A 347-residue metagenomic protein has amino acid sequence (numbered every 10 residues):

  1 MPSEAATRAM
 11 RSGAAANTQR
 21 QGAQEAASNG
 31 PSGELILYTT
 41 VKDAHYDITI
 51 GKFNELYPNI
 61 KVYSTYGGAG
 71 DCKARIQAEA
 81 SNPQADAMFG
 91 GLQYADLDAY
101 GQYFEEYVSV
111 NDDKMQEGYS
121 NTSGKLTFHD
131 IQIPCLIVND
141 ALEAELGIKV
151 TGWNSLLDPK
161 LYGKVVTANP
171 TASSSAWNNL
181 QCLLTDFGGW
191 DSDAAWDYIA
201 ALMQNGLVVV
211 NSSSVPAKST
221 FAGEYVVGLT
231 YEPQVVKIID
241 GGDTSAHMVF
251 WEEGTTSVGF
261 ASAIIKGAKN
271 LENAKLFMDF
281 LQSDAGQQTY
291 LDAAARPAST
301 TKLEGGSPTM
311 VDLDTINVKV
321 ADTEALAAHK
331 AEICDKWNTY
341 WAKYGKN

Functional and structural regions predicted by a protein language model:
M1-E34, G345-N347: Short, low-complexity disordered leader/linker segments with a strong preference for bacterial N-terminal type II
G22-P31, I36-K61, I238: Short, polar/charged alpha-helical segment
I36-D47, A69-G70, Q84-E224: Extracytoplasmic ligand-binding site segments that recognize negatively charged/polar headgroups
C72-K73, W153, P216-S219, Q234-V235 (+2 more regions): Short, hydrophobic alpha-helical packing/hinge segments within bilobed ligand-binding/sensory domains
Y94-A99, F221, V226-S245: A ligand-binding cleft/hinge motif common to bilobed small-molecule-binding domains
E117, Y198-M203, V209-V210, D243-K266: Periplasmic-binding protein-like
T255-T256, F260, I265-A321: Mature extracytoplasmic/periplasmic domains
S307-N347: Extracellular/periplasmic bilobal clamshell ligand-binding domains
